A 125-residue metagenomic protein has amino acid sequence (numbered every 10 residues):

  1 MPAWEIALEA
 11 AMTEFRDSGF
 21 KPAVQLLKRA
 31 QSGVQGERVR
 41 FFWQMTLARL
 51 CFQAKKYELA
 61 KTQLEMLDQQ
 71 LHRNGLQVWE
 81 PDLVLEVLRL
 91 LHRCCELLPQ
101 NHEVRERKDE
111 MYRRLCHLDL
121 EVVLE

Functional and structural regions predicted by a protein language model:
M1-P2, G36, F42, C95 (+1 more regions): Extended repeat-based interaction scaffolds and adjacent low-complexity, acidic/S/T/P-biased segments that form broad
P2-A3, E37-V39, W79-E86, L90 (+1 more regions): Structural signature of alpha-solenoid helical repeat junctions
A7, Q44, C51, V84-L91 (+1 more regions): TPR repeat positional signature
E14-L27, L59-D68: Helix-turn-helix repeat elements of alpha-solenoid scaffolds
R29-R38, L67-Q77: Solenoid-like repeat scaffolds
R93-L97, H102-E125: Eukaryote-biased recognition of C-terminal alpha-helical segments
